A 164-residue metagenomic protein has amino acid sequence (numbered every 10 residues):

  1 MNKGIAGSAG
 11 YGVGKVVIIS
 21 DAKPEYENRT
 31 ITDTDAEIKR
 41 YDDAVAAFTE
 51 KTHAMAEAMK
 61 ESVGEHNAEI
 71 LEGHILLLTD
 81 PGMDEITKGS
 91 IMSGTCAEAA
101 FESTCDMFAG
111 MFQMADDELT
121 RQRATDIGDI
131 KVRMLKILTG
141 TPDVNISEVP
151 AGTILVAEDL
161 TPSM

Functional and structural regions predicted by a protein language model:
M1-M164: Non-catalytic, soluble scaffold/interaction modules
